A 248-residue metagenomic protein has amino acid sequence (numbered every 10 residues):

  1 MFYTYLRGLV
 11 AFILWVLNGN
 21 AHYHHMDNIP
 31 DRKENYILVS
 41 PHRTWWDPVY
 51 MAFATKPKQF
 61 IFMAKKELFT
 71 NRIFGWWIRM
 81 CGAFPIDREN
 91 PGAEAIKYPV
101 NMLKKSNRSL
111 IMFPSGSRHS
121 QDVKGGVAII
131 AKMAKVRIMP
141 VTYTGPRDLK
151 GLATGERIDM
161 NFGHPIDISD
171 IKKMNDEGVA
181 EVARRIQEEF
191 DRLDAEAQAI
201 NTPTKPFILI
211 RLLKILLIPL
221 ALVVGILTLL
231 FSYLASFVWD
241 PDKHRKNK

Functional and structural regions predicted by a protein language model:
M1-I37, W46-V49, G75, M80-G82 (+2 more regions): Membrane-anchoring hydrophobic helices of lipid-metabolizing enzymes
F12, M80-D87, L110-S115: Short, basic, glycine/proline-bearing loop/turn elements
L14, T55, W77-I78, L103 (+1 more regions): A generic structural signal for well-ordered alpha-helical segments
G19, E89-A93, S120: A conditional alpha-helix N-cap/helix-loop micro-motif detector
G19-A21, K58-F60, C81, R108 (+1 more regions): A structural micro-motif
Y23-M26, N71, A93-I96: Structural motif corresponding to alpha-helix initiation and N-cap regions
D31-N90, Y98: Catalytic core of membrane glycerolipid acyltransferases/transacylases, capturing the structured, soluble-facing
E94-K248: Non-catalytic C-terminal accessory region of glycerolipid acyltransferases and related lyso-lipid remodeling enzymes
